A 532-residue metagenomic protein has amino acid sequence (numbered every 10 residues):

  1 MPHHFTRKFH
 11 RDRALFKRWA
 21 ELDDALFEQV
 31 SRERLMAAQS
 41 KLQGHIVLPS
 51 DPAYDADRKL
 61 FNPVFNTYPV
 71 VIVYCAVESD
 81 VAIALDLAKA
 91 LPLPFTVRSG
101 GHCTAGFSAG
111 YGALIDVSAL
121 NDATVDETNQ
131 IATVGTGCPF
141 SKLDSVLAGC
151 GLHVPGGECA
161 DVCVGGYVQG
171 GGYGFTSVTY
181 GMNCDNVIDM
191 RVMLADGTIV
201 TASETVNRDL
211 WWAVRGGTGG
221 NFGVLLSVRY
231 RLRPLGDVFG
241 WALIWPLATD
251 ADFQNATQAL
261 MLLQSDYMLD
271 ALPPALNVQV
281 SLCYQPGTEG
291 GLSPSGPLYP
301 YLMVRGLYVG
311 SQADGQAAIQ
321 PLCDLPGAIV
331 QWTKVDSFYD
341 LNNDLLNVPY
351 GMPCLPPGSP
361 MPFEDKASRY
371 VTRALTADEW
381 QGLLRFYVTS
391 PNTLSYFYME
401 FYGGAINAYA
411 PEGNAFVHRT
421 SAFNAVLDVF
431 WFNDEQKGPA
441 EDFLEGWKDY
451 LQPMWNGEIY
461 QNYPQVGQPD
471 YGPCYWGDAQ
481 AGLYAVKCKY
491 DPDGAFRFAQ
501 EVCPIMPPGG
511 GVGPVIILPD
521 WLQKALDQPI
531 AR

Functional and structural regions predicted by a protein language model:
P2-R532: Soluble FAD-dependent oxygen oxidases
